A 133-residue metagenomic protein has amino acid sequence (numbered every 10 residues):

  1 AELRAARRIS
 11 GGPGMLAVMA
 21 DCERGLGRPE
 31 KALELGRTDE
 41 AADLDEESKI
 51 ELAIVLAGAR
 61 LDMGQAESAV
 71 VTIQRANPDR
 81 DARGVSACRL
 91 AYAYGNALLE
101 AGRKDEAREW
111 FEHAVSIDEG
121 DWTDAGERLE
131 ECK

Functional and structural regions predicted by a protein language model:
R4-G11, T38-E46, A76-R83, A114-E119: Solenoid-like repeat scaffolds
